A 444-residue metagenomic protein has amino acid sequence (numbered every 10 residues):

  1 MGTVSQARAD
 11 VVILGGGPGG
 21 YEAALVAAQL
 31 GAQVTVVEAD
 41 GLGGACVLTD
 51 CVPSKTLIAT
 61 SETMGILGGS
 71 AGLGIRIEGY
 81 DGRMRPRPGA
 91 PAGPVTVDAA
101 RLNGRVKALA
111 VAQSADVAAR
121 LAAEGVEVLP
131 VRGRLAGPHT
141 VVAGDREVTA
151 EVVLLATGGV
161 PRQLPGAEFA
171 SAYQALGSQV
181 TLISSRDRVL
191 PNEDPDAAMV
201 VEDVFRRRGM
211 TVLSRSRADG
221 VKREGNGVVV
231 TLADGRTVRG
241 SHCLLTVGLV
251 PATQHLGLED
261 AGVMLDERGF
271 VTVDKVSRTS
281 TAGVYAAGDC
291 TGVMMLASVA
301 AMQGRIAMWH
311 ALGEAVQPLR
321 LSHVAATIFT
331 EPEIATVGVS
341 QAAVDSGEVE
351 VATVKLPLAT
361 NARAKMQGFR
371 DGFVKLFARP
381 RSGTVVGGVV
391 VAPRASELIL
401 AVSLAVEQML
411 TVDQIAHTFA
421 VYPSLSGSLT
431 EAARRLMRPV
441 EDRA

Functional and structural regions predicted by a protein language model:
G2-R8, L25-A32, V37-A167, T181 (+7 more regions): Glycine-rich flavin
V12-L14, G133, V148-G158, V238-G248 (+2 more regions): Short hydrophobic core segments
L14-G19, A23-D40, A45, V52 (+3 more regions): Flexible, glycine-rich terminal cap/loop adjacent to redox cofactors in electron-transfer oxidoreductases
G15-G20, G158, G166-E168, G177 (+5 more regions): Conserved phosphate-binding and hydrolysis motifs of nucleotide-dependent enzymes
C51, T157-R188, T211-V212, E259-A261 (+2 more regions): Glycine-rich dinucleotide-binding loop and its adjacent helix/turn
V128, L155, V212-S214, L245-T246 (+2 more regions): A structural signal for the hydrophobic beta-strands that form the central parallel beta-sheet of Rossmann-like
G144-R146, A218, E224, T231-T237 (+1 more regions): A structured beta-alpha segment of the ubiquitous adenosine-cofactor-binding alpha/beta core
Q163-A167, T237-G313: FAD-site-proximal beta/loop scaffold in flavoenzymes
